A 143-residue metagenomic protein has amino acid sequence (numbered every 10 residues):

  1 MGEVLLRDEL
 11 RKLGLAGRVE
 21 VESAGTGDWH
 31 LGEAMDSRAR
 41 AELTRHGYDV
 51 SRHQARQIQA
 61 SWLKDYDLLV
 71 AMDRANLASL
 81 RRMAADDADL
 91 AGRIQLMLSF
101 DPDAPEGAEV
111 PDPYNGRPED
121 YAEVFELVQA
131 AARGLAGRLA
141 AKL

Functional and structural regions predicted by a protein language model:
M1-L143: Short polar/charged helix/loop
